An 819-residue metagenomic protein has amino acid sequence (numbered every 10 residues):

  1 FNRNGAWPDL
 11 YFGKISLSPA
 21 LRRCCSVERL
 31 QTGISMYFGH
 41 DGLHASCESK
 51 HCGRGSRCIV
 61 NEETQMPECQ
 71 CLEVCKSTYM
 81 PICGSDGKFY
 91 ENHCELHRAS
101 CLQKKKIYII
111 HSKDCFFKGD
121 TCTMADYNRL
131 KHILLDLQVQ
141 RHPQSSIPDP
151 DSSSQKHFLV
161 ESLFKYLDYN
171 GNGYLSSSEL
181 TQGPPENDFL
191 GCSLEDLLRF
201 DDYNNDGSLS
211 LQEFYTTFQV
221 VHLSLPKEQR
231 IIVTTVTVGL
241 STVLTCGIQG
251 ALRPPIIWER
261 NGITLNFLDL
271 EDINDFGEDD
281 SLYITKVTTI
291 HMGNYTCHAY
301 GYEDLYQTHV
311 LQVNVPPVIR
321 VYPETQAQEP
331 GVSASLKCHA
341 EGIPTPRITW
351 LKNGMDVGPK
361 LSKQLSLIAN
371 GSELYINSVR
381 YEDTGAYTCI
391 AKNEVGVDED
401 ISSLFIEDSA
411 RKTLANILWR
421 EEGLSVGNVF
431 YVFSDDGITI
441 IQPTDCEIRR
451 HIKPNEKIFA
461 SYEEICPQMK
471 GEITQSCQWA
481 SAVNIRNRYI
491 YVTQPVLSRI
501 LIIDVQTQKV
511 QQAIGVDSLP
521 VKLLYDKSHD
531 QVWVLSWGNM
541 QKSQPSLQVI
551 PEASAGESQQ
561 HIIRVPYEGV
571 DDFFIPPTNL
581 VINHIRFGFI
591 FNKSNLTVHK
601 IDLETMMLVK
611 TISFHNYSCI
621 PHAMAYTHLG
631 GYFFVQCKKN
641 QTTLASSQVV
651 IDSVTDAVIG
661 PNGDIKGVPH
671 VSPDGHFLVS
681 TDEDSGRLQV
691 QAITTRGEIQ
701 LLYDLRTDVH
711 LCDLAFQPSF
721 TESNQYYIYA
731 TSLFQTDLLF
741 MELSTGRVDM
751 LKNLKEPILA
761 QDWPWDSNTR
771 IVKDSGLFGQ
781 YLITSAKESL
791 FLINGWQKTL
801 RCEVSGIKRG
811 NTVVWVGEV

Functional and structural regions predicted by a protein language model:
H51-Q65, C69, C83-G84, K88-L96 (+7 more regions): Extracellular, cysteine-rich, disulfide-stabilized repeat modules with beta-strand cores
V60-E62, K76, D114-F164, S177 (+5 more regions): Immunoglobulin-superfamily
R411-E421, I458-I485, S518-H529, V565-V581 (+5 more regions): Repeated scaffold domains used in trafficking and secretory/extracellular systems, primarily beta-propellers
V426-N428, N487-R488, S528-D530, I585-F587 (+4 more regions): Short coil/turn segments that connect the beta-strands within blades of beta-propeller domains
V432, V492, V534, I590 (+4 more regions): Residue position within the beta-strands of beta-propeller blades
D436-T444, S498-I502, Q541-P551, N595-K600 (+5 more regions): Structural motif
E447-I473, K509-I514, G556-D572, M607-H615 (+4 more regions): A short beta-strand motif characteristic of beta-propeller blades
S775-V819: Blade-level signature of beta-propeller repeat domains, shared across WD40, Kelch, NHL, RCC1 and BNR/Asp-box propellers
